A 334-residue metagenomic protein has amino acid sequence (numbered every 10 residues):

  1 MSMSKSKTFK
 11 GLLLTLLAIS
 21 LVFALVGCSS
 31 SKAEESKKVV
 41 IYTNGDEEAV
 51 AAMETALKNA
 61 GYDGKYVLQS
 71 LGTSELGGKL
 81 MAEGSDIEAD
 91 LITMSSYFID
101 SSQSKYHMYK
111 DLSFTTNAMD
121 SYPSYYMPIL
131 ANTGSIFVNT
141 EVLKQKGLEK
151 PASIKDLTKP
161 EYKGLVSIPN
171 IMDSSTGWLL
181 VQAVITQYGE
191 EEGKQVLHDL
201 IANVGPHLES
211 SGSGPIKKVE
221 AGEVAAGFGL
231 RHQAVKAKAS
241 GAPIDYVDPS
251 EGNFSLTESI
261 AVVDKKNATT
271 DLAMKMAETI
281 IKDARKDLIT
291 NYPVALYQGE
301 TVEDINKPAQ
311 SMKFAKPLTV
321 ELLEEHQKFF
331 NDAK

Functional and structural regions predicted by a protein language model:
M1-V39: Short, low-complexity disordered leader/linker segments with a strong preference for bacterial N-terminal type II
S31-E88: Conserved N-terminal structural module of periplasmic/extracytoplasmic solute-binding proteins
T43-A51, L71-S74, E88-I216, E220: Extracytoplasmic ligand-binding site segments that recognize negatively charged/polar headgroups
Y97-Q103, E220-A221, A225-P243: A ligand-binding cleft/hinge motif common to bilobed small-molecule-binding domains
F137-V142, T257-A268, L288-N291: A bilobed periplasmic-binding-protein/Venus flytrap-type ligand-binding module shared by bacterial periplasmic
L165-M172, T279-T301: Periplasmic-binding protein-like
L197-I201, L208-E209, S240-D264: Periplasmic-binding protein-like
E303-K334: Extracellular/periplasmic bilobal clamshell ligand-binding domains
